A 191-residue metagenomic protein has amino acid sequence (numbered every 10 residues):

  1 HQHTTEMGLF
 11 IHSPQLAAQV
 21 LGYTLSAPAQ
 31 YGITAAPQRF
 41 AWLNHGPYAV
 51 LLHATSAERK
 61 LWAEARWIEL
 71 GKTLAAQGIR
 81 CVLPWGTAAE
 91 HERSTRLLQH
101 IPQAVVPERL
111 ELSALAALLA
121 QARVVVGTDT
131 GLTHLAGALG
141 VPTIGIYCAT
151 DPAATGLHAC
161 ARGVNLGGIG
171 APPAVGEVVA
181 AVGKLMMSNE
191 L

Functional and structural regions predicted by a protein language model:
H1-L191: Catalytic machinery of carbohydrate-active enzymes, primarily nucleotide-sugar-dependent glycosyltransferases
